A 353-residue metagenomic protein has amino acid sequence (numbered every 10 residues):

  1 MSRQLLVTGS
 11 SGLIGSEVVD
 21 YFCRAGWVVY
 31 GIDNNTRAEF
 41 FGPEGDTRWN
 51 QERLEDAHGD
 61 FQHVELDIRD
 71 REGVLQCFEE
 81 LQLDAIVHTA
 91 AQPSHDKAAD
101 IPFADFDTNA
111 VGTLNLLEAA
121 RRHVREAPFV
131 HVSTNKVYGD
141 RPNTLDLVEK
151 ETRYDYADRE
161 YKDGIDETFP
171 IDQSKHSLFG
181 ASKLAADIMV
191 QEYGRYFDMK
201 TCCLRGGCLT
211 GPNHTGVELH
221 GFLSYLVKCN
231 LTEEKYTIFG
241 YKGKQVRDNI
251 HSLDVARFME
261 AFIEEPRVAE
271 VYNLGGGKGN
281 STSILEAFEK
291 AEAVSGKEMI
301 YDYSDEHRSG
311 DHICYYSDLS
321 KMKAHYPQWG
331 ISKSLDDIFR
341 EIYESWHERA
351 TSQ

Functional and structural regions predicted by a protein language model:
M1-G207, W346: N-terminal Rossmann-like NAD(P)+-binding domain of SDR-like oxidoreductases, especially those catalyzing
R3-Q4, R24-W27, S320-K321, K333-Q353: Amphipathic terminal alpha-helices
Q51-G59, R153-P170, L226-F239, E265 (+2 more regions): A short C-terminal helix-loop "cap" of Rossmann-like NAD(P)-dependent dehydrogenase/epimerase domains
R69, D100, T108-V111, S177 (+7 more regions): Residue-level signal for the nucleotide or nucleotide-sugar donor/cofactor binding architecture
L184, F197-K200, T210-S224, E234 (+6 more regions): Glycine/proline-rich active-site loop of Rossmann-fold NAD(P)-dependent oxidoreductases
Y241, V271-Y272, L285-F288, G296-C314: C-terminal "lid/loop" region of Rossmann-like NAD(P)-dependent oxidoreductases
S252, V271, H307-W329: Conserved C-terminal active-site "lid" loop/helix of NAD(P)H-dependent oxidoreductases that clamps the redox cofactor
V255, M259, L274, A287 (+2 more regions): Non-catalytic, hydrophobic alpha-helical segments
